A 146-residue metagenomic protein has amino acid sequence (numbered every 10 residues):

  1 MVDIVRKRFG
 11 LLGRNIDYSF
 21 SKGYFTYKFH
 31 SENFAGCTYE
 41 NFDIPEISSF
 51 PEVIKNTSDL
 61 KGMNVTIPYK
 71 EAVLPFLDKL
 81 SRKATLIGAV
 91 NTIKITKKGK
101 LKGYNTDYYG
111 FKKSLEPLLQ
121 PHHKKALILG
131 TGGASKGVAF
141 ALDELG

Functional and structural regions predicted by a protein language model:
V2-L119: Phosphate/diphosphate ligand-binding glycine-rich loop within oxidoreductases
G13, N105-Y108, L115, L119-L145: Glycine-rich adenosine-cofactor-binding loop
S31-E32, E144-G146: Internal alpha-helical scaffold of NAD(P)-dependent oxidoreductase catalytic cores
